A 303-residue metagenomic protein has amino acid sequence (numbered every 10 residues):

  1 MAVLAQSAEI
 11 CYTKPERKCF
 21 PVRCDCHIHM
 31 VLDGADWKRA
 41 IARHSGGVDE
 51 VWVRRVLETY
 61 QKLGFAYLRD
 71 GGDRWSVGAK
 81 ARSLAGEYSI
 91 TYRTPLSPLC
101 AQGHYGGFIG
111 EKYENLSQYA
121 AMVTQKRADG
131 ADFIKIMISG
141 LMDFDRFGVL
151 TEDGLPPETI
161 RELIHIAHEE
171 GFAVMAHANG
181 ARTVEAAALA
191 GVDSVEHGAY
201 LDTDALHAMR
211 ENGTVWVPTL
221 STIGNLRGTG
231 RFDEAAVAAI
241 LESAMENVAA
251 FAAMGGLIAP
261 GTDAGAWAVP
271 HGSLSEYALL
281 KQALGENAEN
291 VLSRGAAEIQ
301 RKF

Functional and structural regions predicted by a protein language model:
E9-T13, K18: Short, positively charged and aromatic/hydrophobic N-terminal segments
R23-L84, G103-G106: Metal-associated gating/positioning segment near the N- to mid-region
H29-D33, R74-G78, C100-A101, G140-F144 (+4 more regions): Active-site environment of divalent metal-dependent phosphoester hydrolases
D33-G47, Q102-Y113, D145-D153, R227-A236: Acidic/histidine-rich helix-loop elements that form or flank divalent-metal/phosphate-binding sites at the catalytic
G34-R39, V184-A190, I223-E234, A244 (+1 more regions): Histidine/acidic-residue-rich catalytic or RNA/ligand-binding cores of hydrolases and nuclease-related proteins
E50-G78, S89-L99, A131-F144, A173 (+1 more regions): Divalent metal-dependent hydrolysis catalytic cores, especially in the metallo-beta-lactamase
S117-M137, D143-W216, V237-I258, N290: Histidine/acidic residue-rich metal-binding segments in metalloenzymes
L241-F303: His/Asp/Glu-enriched, well-ordered alpha-helical/loop segment that forms or immediately abuts the divalent-metal
